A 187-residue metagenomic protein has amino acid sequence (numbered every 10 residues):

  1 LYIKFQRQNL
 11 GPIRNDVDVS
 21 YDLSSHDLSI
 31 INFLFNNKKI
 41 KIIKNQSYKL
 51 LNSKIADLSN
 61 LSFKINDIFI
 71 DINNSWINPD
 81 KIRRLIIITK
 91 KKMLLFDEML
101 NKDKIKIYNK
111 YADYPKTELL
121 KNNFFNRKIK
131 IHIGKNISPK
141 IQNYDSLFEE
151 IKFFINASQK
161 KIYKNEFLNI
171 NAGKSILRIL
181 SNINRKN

Functional and structural regions predicted by a protein language model:
L1, S24, Y144-L147: Generic alpha-helical segment signature
L1-R7: Rossmann-like NAD(P)H-binding beta-loop-alpha module
Q8-I82, I86, M99-L100, N171-K174: Rossmann-like dinucleotide-binding domain that binds NAD(P)(H)
K39-I40, F69, K92, Y163 (+1 more regions): Generic structural signal for secondary-structure transition and capping sites
L50-N52, A56, I68-E149: NAD(P)-dinucleotide binding in Rossmann-like oxidoreductases
L61, E118-L119, F154: Hydrophobic side chains in well-ordered alpha-helices of soluble proteins
P139, S146-N187: C-terminal helix-rich "cap/oligomerization" subdomain common to oxidoreductases
